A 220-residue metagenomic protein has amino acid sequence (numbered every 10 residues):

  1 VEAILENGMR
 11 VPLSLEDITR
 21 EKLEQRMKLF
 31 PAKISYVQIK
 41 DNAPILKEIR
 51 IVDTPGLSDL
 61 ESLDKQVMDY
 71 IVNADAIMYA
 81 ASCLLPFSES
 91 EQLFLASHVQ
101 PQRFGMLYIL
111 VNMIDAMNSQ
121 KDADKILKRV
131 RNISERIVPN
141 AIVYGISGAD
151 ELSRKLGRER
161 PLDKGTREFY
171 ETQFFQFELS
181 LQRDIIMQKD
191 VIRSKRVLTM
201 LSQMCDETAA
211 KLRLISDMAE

Functional and structural regions predicted by a protein language model:
V1-R193: Globular "head" domains of long coiled-coil molecular machines
K164-E168, I185-E220: C-terminal helical "lid" subdomain and adjoining coupling/linker elements of P-loop NTPases
